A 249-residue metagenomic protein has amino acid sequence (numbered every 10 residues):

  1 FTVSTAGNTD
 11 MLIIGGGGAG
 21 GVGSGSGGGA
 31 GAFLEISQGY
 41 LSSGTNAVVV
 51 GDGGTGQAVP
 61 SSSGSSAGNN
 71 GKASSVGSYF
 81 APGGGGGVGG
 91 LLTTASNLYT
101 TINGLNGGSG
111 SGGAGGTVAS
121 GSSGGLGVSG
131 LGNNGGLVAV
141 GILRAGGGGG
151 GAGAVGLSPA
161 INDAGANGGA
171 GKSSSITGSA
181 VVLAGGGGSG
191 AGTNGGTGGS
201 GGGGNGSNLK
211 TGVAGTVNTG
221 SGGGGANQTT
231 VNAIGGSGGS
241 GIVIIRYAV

Functional and structural regions predicted by a protein language model:
F1-A6: Short amphipathic alpha-helices and their capping/turn segments at secondary-structure boundaries
N8-V249: Low-complexity, glycine/proline-biased repetitive segments and flexible coils/loops
